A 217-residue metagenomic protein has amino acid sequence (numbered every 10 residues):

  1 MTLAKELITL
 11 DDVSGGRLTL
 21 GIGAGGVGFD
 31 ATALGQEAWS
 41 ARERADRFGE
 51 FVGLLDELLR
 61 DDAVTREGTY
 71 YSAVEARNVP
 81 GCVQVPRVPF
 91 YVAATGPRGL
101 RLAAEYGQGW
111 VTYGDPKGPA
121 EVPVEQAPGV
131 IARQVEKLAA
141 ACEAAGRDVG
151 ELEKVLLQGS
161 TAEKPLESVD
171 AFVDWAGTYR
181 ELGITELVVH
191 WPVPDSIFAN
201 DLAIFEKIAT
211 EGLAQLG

Functional and structural regions predicted by a protein language model:
M1-G217: Active-site-adjacent structural elements that line small-molecule/cofactor binding pockets in enzymes
